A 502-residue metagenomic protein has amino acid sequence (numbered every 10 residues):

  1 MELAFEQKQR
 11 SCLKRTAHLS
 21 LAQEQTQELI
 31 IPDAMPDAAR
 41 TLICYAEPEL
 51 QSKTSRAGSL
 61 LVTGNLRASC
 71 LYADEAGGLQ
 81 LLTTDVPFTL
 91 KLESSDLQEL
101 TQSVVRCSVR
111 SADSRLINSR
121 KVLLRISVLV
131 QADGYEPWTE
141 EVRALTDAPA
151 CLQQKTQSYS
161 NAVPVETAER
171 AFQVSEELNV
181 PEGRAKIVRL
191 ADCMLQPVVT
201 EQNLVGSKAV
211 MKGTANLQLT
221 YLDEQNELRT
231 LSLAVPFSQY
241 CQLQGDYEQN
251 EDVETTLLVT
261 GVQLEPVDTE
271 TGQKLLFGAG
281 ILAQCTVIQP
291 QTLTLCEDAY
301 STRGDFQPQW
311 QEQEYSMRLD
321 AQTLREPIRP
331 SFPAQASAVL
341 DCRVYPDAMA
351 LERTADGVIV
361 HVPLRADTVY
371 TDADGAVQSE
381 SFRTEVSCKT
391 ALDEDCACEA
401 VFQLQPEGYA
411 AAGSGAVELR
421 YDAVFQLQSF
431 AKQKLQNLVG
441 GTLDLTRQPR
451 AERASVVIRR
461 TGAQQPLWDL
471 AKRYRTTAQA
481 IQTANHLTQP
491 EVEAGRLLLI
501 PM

Functional and structural regions predicted by a protein language model:
E2-L445, R450-R453: Membrane-lipid interaction segments
D444-T483, T488-M502: Primarily a LysM-type cell-wall glycan-binding module
